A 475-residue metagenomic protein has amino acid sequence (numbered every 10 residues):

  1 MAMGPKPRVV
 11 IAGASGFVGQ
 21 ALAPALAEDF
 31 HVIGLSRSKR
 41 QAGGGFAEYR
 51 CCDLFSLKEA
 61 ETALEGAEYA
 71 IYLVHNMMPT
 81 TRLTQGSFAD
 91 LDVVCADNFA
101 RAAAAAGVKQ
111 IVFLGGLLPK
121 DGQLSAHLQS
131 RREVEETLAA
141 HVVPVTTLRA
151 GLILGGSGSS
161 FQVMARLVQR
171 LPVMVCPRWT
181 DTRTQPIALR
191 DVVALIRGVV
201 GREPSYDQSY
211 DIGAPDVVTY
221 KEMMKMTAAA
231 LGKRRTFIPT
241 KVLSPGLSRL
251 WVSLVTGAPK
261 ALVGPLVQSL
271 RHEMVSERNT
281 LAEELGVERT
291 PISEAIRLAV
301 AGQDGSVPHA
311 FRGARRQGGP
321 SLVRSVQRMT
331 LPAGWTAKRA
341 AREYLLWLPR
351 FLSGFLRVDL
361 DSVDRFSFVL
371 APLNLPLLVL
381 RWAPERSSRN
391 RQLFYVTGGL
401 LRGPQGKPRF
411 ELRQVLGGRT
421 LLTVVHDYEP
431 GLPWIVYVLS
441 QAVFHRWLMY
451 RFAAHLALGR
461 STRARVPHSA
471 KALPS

Functional and structural regions predicted by a protein language model:
M3-E28: N-terminal Rossmann NAD(P)H-binding glycine-rich loop of SDR-like oxidoreductase domains
K6, V199-L262, E273-S325, T330-G334: Mid/C-terminal beta-alpha module of Rossmann-like enzyme folds, strongest in SDR-family dehydrogenases/epimerases
A12, L35, L73, I111-L117 (+1 more regions): SDR active-site strand-loop-helix element
Q41-A106, L117-Q123: NAD(P)H-binding glycine-rich loop region in Rossmannoid oxidoreductase-like domains and their noncatalytic homologs
D121-L231, L250, L254-G257: Oxidoreductase cofactor-interface core, primarily capturing Rossmann-like NAD(P)-dependent enzymes
R328-G403: Glycine-rich portal/gate segments that line the openings of hydrophobic small-molecule binding cavities
L400-L439: Beta-strand/loop substructures that line and gate deep hydrophobic ligand-binding cavities in soluble
I435-P474: A conserved amphipathic terminal alpha-helix motif
